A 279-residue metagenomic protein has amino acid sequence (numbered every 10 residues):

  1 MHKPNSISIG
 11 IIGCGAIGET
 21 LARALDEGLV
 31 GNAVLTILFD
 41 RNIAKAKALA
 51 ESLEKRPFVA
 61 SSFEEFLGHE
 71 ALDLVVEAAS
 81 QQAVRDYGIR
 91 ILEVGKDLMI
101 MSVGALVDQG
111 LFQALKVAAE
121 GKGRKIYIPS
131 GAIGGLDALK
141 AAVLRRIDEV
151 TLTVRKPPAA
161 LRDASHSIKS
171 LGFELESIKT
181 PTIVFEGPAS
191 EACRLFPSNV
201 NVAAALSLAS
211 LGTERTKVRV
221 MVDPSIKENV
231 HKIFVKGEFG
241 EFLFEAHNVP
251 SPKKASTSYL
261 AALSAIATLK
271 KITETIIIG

Functional and structural regions predicted by a protein language model:
P4-I9: Extreme N-terminal starter segment of soluble prokaryotic enzymes
I12, I126-Y127, I133-G279: Active-site-lining helix/loop region of Rossmann-like oxidoreductase modules
G18-E19: N-terminal Rossmann-fold NAD(P) dinucleotide-binding loop
L29-A50: NAD(P)-binding Rossmann-fold cofactor-contacting core
P57, V94-D97, G121-R124: A short helix->loop->beta-strand "cap" motif at the edges of active sites that frequently abuts
A60, E77, I100, I126-S130: General beta-strand structural signal in soluble alpha/beta enzymes
S61-E93, A105-Q109: Beta-loop-alpha module in the N-terminal Rossmann-like domain of NAD(P)-dependent dehydrogenases, especially those
V103-R124: Rossmann-fold NAD(P)-binding glycine/threonine-rich loop
